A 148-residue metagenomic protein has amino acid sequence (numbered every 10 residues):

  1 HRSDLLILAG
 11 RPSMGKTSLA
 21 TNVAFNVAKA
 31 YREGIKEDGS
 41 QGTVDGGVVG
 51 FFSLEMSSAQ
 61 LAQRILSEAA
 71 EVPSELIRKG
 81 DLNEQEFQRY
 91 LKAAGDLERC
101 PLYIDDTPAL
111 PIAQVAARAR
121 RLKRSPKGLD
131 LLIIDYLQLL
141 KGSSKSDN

Functional and structural regions predicted by a protein language model:
H1-R2: Phosphate-handling catalytic cores of nucleic-acid transaction enzymes
L6, Y103, L132-I134: Hydrophobic positions in the central parallel beta-sheet of the AAA+
L6-L8, G50: Short hydrophobic/aromatic beta-strand immediately N-terminal to the Walker A/P-loop
P12: The conserved Walker
K16: Conserved lysine of the Walker
L19, V23, L61: Hydrophobic positions on the alpha1 helix immediately C-terminal to the Walker A/P-loop
K29-S40, V44-G128, G142: Cytosolic-facing regulatory segments adjacent to core modules
R121, L129-N148: Helical hairpin unit composed of two closely spaced alpha helices linked by a short loop
